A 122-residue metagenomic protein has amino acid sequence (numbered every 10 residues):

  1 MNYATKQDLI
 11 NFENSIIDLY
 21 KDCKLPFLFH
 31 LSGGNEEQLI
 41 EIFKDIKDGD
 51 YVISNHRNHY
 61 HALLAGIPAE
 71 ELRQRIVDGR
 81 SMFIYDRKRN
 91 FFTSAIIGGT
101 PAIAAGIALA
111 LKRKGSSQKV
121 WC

Functional and structural regions predicted by a protein language model:
M1: Active-site-facing substrate-recognition patch
T5-D18: Conserved N-terminal diphosphate/IPP-binding helix and adjacent helical/loop segment of trans-prenyltransferase domains
N14-I17, C23-C122: Cofactor-binding active-site loop characterized by glycine-rich and histidine/acidic residues
